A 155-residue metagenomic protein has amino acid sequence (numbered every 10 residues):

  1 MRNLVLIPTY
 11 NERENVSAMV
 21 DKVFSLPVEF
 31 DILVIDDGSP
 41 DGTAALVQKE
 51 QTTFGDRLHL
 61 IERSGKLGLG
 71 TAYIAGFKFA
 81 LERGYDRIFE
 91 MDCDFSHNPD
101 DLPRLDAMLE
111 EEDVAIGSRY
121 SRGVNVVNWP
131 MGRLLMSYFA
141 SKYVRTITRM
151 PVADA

Functional and structural regions predicted by a protein language model:
R2-L4, D31: Cell-envelope/extracellular polymer assembly enzymes that use nucleotide-activated donors
E12-L26: Short, well-formed alpha-helical segments that are part of the catalytic scaffolds of diverse glycosyltransferases
E14-A18, D41-E50: Acidic helix N-cap motif at the loop->helix transition within catalytic regions of sugar-transfer enzymes
F24-V28, Q51-R57, G84: Short helix-capping segments at alpha-helix termini
E29-S39, I61-E62, M91: Short beta-strand/loop segment that forms part of the nucleotide-sugar
D36-A45, F95: A conserved acidic beta->alpha catalytic loop
I61-E82, P99-A155: Acceptor/aglycone-binding surface of glycosyltransferases and processive sugar-polymer synthases
Y85-S96: Short beta-strand-to-loop acidic/aromatic patch adjacent to the donor-nucleotide binding site
